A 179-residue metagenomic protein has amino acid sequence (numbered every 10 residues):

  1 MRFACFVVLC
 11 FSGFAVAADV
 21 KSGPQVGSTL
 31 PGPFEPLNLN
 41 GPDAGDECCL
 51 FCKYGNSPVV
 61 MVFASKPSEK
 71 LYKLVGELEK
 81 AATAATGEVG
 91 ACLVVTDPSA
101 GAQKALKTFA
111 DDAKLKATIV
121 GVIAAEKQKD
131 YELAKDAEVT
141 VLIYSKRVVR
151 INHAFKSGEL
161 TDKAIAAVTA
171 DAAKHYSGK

Functional and structural regions predicted by a protein language model:
M1-A4: Positively charged n-region of N-terminal signal peptides that target proteins for export
V8-A17: Hydrophobic h-region of N-terminal signal peptides that target proteins for export in Gram-negative bacteria
D19-C48, E69: N-terminal "domain-start" segment that seeds a small globular fold
E47-Y72, V89-C92: Short active-site neighborhood of thiol/selenol oxidoreductases, capturing the structured segment around
Y54-N56, A125-I165: Thiol/disulfide oxidoreductase modules built on the thioredoxin-like
G55-V60, T86-A91, L115-T118, E138 (+1 more regions): Loop/turn elements at helix/coil->beta-strand transitions in domains of secreted/extracellular proteins
P67-A110: Structural microenvironment flanking redox-active thiols in thiol-disulfide oxidoreductases
F109-A134: Short, internal strand/loop/helix patches that form the active-site neighborhood or redox-interaction surface
